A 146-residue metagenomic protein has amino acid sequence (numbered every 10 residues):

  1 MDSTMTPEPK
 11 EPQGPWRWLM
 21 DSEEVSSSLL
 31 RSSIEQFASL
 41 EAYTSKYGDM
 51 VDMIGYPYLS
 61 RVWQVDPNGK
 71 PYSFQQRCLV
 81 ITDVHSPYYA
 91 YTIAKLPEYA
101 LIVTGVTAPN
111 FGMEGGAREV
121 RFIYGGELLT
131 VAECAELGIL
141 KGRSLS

Functional and structural regions predicted by a protein language model:
M1-V80: ADP-ribose/NAD+-binding catalytic cleft of ART/PARP-like enzymes
F74-I93: Acidic, aromatic-enriched beta-alpha/helix-loop junctions
P87-S146: Active-site and NAD+-binding cores of ADP-ribose-processing enzymes
